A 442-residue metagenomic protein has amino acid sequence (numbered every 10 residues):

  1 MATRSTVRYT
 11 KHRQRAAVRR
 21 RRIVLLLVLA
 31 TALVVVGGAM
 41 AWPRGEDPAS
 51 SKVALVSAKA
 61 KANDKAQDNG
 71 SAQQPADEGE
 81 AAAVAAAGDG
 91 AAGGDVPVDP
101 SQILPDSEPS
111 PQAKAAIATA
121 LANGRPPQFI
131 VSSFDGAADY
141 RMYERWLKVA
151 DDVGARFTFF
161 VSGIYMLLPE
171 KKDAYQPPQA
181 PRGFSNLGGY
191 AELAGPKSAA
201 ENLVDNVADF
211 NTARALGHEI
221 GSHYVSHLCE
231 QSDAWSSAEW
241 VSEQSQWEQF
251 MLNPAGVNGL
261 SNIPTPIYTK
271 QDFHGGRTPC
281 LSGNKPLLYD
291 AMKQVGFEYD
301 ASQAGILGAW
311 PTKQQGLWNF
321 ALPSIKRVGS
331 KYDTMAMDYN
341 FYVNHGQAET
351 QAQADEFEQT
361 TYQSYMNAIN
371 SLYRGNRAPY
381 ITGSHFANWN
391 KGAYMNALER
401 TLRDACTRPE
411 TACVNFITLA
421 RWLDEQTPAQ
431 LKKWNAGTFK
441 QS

Functional and structural regions predicted by a protein language model:
M1-R21: Terminal targeting segments of Actinobacterial cell-envelope proteins
V24-L26, V35-S132, Y140-G154, L168-K172 (+2 more regions): N-terminal pre-catalytic segment of deacetylase/amide-hydrolase enzymes
V96-E219, S226-E230, F250, P254-G283 (+6 more regions): Active-site beta->alpha N-cap acidic-glycine motif
A113, I117-A120, Y299-T312, M366-S442: C-terminal domain-boundary segment and adjacent tail
D135, H223, M292, F320 (+2 more regions): Conserved, mostly hydrophobic/aromatic
V161, G275-R277, A321, I381-S384 (+1 more regions): Short beta-strand segments
Q176-A200, T265-N376, T427-F439: Active-site-adjacent pocket scaffolds in enzyme catalytic domains
W240-P254: An active-site-proximal "capping" alpha-helix that borders the catalytic cofactor pocket
